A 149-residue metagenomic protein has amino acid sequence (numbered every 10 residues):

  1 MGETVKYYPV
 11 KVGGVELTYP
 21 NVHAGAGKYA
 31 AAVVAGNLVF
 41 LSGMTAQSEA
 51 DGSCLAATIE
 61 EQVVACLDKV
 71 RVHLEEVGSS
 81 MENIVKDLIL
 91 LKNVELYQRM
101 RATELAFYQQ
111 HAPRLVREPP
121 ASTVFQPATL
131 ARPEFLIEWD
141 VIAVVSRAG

Functional and structural regions predicted by a protein language model:
M1-D68, V72-E82, K86, L91-G149: N-terminal presequence-like segments and the immediate start of the first folded domain
